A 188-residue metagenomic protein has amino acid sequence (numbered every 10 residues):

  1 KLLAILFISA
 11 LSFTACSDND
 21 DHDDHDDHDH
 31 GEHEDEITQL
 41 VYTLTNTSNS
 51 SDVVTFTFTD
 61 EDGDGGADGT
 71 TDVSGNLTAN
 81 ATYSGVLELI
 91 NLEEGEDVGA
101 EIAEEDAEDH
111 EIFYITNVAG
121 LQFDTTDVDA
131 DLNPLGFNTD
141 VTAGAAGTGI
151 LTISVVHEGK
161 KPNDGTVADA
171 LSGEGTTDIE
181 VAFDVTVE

Functional and structural regions predicted by a protein language model:
K1-T14: Sec-dependent bacterial lipoprotein signal peptides
L11-V41: Bacterial Sec-dependent N-terminal signal peptides
G31-T57: N-terminal segment immediately downstream of the Sec signal-peptide cleavage site in secreted/extracellular proteins
E32-T38, D62-A67, L77-A79, I90-G136 (+1 more regions): His-enriched metal-coordination microenvironments in redox/metal-binding proteins
T43-T45, V86-I90: Short edge beta-strand/loop segments characteristic of extracellular beta-sandwich folds
N49-T78: N-terminal edge beta-strand
A81-G85: Short beta-strand segments enriched for Tyr within beta-sheet-rich domains, predominantly fibronectin type III
N117-T177, A182-E188: Helix-rich interaction surfaces within compact, conserved domain-sized segments that mediate assembly or partner
